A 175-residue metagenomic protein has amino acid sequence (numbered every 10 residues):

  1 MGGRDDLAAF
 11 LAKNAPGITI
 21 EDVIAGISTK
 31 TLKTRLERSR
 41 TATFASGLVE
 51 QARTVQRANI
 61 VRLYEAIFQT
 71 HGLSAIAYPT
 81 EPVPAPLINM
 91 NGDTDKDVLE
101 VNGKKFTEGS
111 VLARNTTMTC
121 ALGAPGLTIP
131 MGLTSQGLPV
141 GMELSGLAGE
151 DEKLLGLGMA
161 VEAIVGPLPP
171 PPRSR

Functional and structural regions predicted by a protein language model:
M1-E65, V83, I88-M90, P130-M131: Short helix-loop capping/hinge segments that flank enzyme active sites or metal/cofactor-binding pockets
A9-K13, E108-S110, N115, C120-R175: Structural helix-boundary/capping segments
R62-I67, R114-T116: Generic recognition of flexible, low-complexity loop/linker segments
H71: Active-site charged/polar residues at nucleotide-handling catalytic sites that mediate phosphoryl, nucleotidyl
S74: Conserved acidic residues
P86-A113: Short, surface-exposed loop/helix-turn segments at secondary-structure junctions that function as lids/hinges flanking
